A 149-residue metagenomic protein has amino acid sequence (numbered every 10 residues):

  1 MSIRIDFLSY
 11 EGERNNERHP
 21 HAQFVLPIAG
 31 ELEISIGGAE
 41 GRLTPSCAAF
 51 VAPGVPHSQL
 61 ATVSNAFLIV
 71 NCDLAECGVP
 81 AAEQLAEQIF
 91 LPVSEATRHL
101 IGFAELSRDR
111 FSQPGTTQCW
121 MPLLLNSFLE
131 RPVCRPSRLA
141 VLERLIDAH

Functional and structural regions predicted by a protein language model:
M1-E87: N-terminal regulatory/effector-sensing and dimerization cores that precede helix-turn-helix DNA-binding domains
A29, L106, L129: Residue-level marker of positions within ordered structural domains that often coincide with functionally constrained
G30, A81, A104, E143-H149: Generic low-complexity, intrinsically disordered sequence content enriched in small uncharged/hydrophobic residues
T44, T62, T97, T116-T117: Residue-identity detector for threonine
A82-E105: Aromatic/histidine-rich interaction motifs
V93-T97, T117-H149: A short, Lys/Arg-enriched amphipathic alpha-helix from helix-turn-helix/homeodomain DNA-binding modules
D109-S112: Charged, low-complexity interaction regions
